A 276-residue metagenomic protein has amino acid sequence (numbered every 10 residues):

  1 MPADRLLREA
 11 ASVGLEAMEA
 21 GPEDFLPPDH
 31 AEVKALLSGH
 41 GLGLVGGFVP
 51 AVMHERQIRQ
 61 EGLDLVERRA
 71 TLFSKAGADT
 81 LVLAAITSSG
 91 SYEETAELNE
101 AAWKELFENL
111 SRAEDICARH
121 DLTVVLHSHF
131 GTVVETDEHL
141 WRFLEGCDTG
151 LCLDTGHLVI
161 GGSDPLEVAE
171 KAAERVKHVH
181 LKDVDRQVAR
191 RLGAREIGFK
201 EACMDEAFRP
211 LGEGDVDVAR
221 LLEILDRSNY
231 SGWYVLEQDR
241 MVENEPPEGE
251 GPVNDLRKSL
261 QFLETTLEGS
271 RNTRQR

Functional and structural regions predicted by a protein language model:
L7-S12, P27-G46, D64-A78, S111-R119 (+3 more regions): Acidic (Asp/Glu)-rich catalytic clusters
A10, M18, L37, F73 (+7 more regions): Conserved, mostly hydrophobic/aromatic
A17-E19, G41-F48, D79-V82, D121-V125 (+3 more regions): Structural preference for beta-strand elements that scaffold enzyme active sites
A17-K34, G90-Y92: Glycine-rich, proline-tolerant flexible connector loops at the mouths of alpha/beta enzymes
A17-M18, E108-D215, S270, R274: Acidic/histidine-rich catalytic cores of soluble enzymes
G21-E23, V49-H54, I86-S88, H129-G131 (+4 more regions): Active-site beta-loop-alpha junctions enriched in small/polar residues
I58-C152, V253-N254: Active-site acidic/histidine proton-transfer and metal-coordination neighborhood in alpha/beta enzyme cores
P247-N272: C-terminal helical cap(s) of enzyme catalytic domains, especially alpha/beta-barrels
